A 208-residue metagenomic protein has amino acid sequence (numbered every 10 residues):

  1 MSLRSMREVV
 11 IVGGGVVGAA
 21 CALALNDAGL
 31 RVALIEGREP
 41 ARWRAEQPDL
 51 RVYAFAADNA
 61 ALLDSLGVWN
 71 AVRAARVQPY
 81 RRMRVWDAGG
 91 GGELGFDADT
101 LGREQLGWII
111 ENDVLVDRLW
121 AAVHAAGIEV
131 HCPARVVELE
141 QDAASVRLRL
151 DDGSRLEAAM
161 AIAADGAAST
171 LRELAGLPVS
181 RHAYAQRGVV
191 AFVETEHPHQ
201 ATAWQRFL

Functional and structural regions predicted by a protein language model:
L3, V77-L174, H182-Q186: Conserved N-terminal helical subregion
R7-L34: N-terminal Rossmann-like FAD-binding beta1-loop-alpha1 element of flavoenzymes
G13, E36, D87, V193: Short beta-strand/turn micro-motifs composed of small residues that flank or help shape donor/cofactor-binding pockets
V17, P40, A168: Conserved Rossmann-like nucleotide-cofactor binding loop
A24, R118, A122, F192: Rossmann-fold NAD(P)-dependent oxidoreductase module
N26-D49: Glycine-rich FAD pyrophosphate-binding loop
Q47-A88: N-terminal FAD cofactor-binding segment of flavoenzymes
L63, A164-L208: Conserved FAD-binding catalytic core of PHBH/FMO-like flavoproteins
